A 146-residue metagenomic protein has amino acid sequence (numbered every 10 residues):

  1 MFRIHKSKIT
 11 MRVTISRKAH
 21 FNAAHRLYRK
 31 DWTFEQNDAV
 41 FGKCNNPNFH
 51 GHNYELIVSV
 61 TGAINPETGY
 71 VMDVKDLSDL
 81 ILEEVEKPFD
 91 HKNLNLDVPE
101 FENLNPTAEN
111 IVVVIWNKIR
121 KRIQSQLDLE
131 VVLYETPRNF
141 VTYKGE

Functional and structural regions predicted by a protein language model:
F2, K8-E146: Charge-rich, low-complexity N-terminal segments
